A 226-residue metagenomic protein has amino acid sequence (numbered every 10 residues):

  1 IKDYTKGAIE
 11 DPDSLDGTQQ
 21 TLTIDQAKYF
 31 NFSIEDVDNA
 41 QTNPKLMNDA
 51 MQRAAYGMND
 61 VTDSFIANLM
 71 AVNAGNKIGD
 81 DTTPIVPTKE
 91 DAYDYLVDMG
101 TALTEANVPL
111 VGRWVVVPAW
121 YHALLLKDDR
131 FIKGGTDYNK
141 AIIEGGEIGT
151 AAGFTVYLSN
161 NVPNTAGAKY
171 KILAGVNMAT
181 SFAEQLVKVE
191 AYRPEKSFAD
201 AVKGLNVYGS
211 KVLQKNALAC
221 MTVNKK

Functional and structural regions predicted by a protein language model:
K2-D3, A8-D13, T18-D25, N31 (+3 more regions): Sequence/fold signature of self-assembling virion shell proteins
V37-A106, T222-K226: Alpha-helical scaffold segments that mediate packing/assembly in large oligomeric complexes
G75-E144: Extended, solvent-exposed, turn-rich assembly/linker loops in the middle of proteins
